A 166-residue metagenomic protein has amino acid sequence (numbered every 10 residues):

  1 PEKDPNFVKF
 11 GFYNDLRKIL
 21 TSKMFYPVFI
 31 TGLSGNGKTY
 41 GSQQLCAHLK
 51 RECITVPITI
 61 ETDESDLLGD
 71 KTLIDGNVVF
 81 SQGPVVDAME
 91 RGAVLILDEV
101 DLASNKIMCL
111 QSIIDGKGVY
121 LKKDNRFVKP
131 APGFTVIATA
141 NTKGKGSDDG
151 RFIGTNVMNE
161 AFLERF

Functional and structural regions predicted by a protein language model:
P1-F166: AAA+ P-loop NTPase catalytic core and its hallmark functional loops
